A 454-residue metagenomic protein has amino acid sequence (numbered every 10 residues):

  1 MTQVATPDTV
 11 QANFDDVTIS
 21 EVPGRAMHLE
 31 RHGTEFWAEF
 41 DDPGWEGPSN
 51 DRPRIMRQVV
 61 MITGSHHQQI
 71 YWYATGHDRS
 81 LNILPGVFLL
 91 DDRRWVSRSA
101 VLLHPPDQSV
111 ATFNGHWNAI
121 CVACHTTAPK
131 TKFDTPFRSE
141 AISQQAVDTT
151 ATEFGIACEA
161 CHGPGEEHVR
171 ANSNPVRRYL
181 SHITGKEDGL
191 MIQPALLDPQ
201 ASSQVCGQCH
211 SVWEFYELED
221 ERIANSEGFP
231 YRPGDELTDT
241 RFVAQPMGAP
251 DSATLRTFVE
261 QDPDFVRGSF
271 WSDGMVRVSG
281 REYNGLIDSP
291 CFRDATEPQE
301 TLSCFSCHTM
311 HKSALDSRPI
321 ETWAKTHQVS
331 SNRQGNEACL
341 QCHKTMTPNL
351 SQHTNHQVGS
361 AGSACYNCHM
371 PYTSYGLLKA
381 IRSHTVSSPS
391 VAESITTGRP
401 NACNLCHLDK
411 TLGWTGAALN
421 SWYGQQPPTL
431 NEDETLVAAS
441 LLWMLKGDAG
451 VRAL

Functional and structural regions predicted by a protein language model:
M1-G64, I70, I83, L90-P106 (+1 more regions): Primarily the internal scaffold of c-type cytochrome electron-transfer domains, especially repeated/multiheme c-type
R79-L81, P85: Conserved oxyanion/phosphate-binding beta-strand-loop segments in alpha/beta enzyme cores
L89, A111-N114: Flexible coil/turn and secondary-structure edge motifs
A100-L103, N114-I120, T127: A gly/proline- and charged-residue-enriched helix-loop-helix capping module
I120-H125, A157-A160: Residues within well-ordered beta-strands of beta-sheet-rich folds
